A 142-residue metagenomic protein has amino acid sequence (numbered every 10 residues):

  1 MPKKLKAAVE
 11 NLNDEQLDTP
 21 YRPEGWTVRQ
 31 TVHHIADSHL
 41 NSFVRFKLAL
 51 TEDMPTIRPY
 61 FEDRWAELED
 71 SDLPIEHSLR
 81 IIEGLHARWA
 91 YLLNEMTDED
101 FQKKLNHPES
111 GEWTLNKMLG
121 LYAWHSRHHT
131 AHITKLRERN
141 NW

Functional and structural regions predicted by a protein language model:
M1-P2, K6-A8, R45, A66-Q102 (+1 more regions): Acidic/histidine-rich alpha-helical segments that form the ligand environment of transition-metal centers
P2-R22: A glycine-rich, hydrophobic loop/mini-helix early in the fold
A8, L12-E15, D53, M96-E99 (+1 more regions): A short secondary-structure junction motif
D18-D63, A90, K104-W142: Short, contiguous alpha-helical
